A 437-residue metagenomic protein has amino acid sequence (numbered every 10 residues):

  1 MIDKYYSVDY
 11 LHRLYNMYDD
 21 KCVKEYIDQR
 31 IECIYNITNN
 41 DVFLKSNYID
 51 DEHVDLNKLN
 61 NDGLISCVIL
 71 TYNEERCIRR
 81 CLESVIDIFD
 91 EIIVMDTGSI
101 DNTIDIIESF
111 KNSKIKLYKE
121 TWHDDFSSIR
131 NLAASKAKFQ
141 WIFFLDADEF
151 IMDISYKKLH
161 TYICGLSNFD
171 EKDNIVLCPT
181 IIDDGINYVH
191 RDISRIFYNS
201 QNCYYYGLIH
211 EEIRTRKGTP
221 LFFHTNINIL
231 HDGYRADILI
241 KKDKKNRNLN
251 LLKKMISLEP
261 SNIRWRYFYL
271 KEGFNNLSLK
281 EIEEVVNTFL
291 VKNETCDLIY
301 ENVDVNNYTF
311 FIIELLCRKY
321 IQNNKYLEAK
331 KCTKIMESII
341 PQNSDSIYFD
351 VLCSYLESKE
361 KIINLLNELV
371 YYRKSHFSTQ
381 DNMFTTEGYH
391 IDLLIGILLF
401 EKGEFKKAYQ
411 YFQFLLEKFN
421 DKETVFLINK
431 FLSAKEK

Functional and structural regions predicted by a protein language model:
I2-V54, D153-E281: Catalytic-site signature of metal-activated, phosphate-bearing donor transferases, centered on the GT-A/GT-A-like
S46-L56, V68-D90: Short, well-formed alpha-helical segments that are part of the catalytic scaffolds of diverse glycosyltransferases
R79, D101-F110, I154: Acidic helix N-cap motif at the loop->helix transition within catalytic regions of sugar-transfer enzymes
S84, D96-I106, W122, E149: A conserved acidic beta->alpha catalytic loop
D90-G98, Y118-K119, D146-A147: Short beta-strand/loop segment that forms part of the nucleotide-sugar
D105-S128, L132, K136: Conserved donor nucleotide-binding strand/loop of the catalytic core
I142: Short aromatic/hydrophobic "clamp" motif used to bind/position activated sugar donors
I256-E259, K292-N307, I339, R373-T385: Flexible helix-coil transition and linker loops at the boundaries of alpha-helical arrays
